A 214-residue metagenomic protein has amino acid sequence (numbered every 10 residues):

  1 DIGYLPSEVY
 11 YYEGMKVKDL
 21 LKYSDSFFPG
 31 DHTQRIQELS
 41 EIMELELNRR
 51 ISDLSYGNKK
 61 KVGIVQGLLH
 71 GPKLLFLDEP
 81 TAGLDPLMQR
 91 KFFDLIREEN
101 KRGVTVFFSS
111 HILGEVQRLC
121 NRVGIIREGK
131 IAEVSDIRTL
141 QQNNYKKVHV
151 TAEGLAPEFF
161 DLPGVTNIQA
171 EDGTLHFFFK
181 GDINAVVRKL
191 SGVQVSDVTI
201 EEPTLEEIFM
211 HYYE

Functional and structural regions predicted by a protein language model:
I2-P6, G124: ABC nucleotide-binding domain signature
S7-V62: ABC-family P-loop ATPase nucleotide-binding domains
Y56, A82-G83, G114: Short active-site loops of ABC-family nucleotide-binding domains
L69-K73: A short, proline-enriched helix->beta-strand linker immediately N-terminal to the Walker B motif in ABC-type P-loop
L75-E79, L84: Catalytic Walker B motif of ABC-type/P-loop ATPase nucleotide-binding domains
P86-M88: Helix N-cap at the start of a conserved alpha-helix in ABC-type nucleotide-binding domains
F92-F178: ABC transporter nucleotide-binding domain
F178-E214: C-terminal coupling/interaction segments
